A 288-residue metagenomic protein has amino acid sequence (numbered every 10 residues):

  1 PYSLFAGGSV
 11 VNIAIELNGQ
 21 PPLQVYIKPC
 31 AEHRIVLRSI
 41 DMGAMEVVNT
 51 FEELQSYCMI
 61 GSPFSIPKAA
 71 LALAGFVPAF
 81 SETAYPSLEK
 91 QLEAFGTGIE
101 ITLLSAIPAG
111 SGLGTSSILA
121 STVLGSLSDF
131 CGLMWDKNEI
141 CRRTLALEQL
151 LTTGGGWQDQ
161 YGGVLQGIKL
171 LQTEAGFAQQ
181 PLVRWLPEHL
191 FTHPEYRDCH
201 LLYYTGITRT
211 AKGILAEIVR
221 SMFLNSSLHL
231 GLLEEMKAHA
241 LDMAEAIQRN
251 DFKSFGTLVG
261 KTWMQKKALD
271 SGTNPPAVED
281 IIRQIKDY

Functional and structural regions predicted by a protein language model:
P1-E93, L104, L133, C141-T153 (+1 more regions): C-terminal nucleotide
A70, A109-S111: Helix-loop-helix module between adjacent transmembrane segments
A94-E100: Active-site-adjacent bridging/hinge elements
S111-L133: DPxDG-like acidic metal-binding loop motif
